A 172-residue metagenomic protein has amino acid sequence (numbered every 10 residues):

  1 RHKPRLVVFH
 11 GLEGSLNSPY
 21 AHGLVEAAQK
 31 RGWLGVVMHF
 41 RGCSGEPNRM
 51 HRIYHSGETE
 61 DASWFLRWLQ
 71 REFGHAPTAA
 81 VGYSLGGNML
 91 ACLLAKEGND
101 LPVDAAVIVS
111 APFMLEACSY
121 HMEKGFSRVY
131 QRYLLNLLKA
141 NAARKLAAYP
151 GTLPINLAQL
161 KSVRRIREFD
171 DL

Functional and structural regions predicted by a protein language model:
H2-R49, W68: Short, surface-exposed "cap/lid" segments of acyl-processing enzymes
E13-N17, H51-T59, A79-S84, I108: Short capping loops/turns at secondary-structure boundaries
L16-P19, P47-M50, G87, A91-C92 (+1 more regions): Basic, gly/Ser/Thr/Pro-rich low-complexity segments located predominantly at protein N termini
H22-E26, S63, A91-A95: Short, hydrophobic alpha-helix immediately C-terminal to the catalytic nucleophile
V25-E26, I53, E123-G125: Glycine-rich, phosphate-binding/catalytic loops in enzymes
R31-G35, E60-W64, D104-A106, Y130-L135: Glycine-rich loops and low-complexity Gly/Arg-rich segments that provide flexible linkers or classic glycine-based
R41-A79: Catalytic nucleophile-loop/oxyanion-hole region of alpha/beta-hydrolase and closely related hydrolase-like folds
R71-L172: Alpha/beta-hydrolase-fold enzymes
